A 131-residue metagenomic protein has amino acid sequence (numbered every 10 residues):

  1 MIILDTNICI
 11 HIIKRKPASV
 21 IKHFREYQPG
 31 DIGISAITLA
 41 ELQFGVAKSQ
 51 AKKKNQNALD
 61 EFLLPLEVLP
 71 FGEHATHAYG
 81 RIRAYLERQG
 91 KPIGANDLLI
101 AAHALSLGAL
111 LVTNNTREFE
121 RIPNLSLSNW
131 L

Functional and structural regions predicted by a protein language model:
M1-I34, V46-L63, R88: Short, well-structured N-terminal submotif of metal-dependent ribonuclease cores
D5-T6, V20, L42, Y79 (+2 more regions): Generic structural signal for small/hydrophobic residues in well-ordered secondary structure, especially within
N7, S19, N57, H77 (+2 more regions): Active-site phosphate/pyrophosphate-handling residues
I8-C9, T38, A75, R117-E118: Alpha-helix capping/helix-boundary segments
H23, A36, F62-P65, A78 (+3 more regions): Residue-level recognition of specific faces of alpha-helices
A36, G72, L131: Residues at the C-termini of beta-strands that transition into short coil/loop
L66-V112: Active-site neighborhoods of divalent-metal-dependent phosphate/nucleic-acid chemistry enzymes
A101, L105-L131: Acidic, PIN/NYN-like endoribonuclease modules and their adjacent C-terminal/linker elements
